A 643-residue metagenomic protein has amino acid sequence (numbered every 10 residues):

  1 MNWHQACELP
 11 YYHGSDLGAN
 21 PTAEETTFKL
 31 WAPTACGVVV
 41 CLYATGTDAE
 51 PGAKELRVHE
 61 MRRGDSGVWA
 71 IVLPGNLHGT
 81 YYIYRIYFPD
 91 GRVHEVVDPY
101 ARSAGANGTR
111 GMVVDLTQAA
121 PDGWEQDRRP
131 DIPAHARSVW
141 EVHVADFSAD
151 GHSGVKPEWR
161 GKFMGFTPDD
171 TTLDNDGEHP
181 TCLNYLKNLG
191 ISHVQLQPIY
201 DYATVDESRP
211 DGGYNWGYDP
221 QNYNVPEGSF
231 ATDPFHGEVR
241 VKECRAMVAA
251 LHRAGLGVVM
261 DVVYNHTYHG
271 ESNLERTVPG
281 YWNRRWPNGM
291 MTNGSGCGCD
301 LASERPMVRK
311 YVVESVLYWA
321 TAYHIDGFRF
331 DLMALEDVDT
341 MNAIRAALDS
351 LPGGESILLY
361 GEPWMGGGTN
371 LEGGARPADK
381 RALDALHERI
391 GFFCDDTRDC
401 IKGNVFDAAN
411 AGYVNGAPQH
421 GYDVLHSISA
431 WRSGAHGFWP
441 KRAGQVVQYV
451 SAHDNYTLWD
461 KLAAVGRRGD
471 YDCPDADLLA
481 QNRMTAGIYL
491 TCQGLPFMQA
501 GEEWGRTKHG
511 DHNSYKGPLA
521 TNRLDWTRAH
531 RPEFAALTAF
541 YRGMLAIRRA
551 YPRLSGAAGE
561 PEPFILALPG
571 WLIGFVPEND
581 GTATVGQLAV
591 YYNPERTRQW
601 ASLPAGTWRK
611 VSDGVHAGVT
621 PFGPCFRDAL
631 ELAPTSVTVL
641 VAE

Functional and structural regions predicted by a protein language model:
M1-E25, A53-L56, G64-P168: The feature marks proteins involved in alpha-glucan
Y11-S15, G494-D511, T521-R523, T527-L588: Glycan-recognition and catalytic regions of carbohydrate-active enzymes
N20, E24-C36, P563-P604: Carbohydrate-binding surface patches
L30, C36-D48, R598-G614: Beta-strand-rich binding/interaction modules
L30, Y84, V142, L196 (+9 more regions): Conserved, mostly hydrophobic/aromatic
A32, H78-T80, F622-E643: C-terminal beta-strand-rich structural cap/linker in extracellular carbohydrate-active enzymes
V114, R345-A346, S350-L351, E355-G505 (+5 more regions): Conserved alpha/beta catalytic core and glycan-binding cleft of carbohydrate-active enzymes
A145-Y323, L332-P352, L358, T369: Substrate-binding/active-site clefts of carbohydrate-active enzymes
